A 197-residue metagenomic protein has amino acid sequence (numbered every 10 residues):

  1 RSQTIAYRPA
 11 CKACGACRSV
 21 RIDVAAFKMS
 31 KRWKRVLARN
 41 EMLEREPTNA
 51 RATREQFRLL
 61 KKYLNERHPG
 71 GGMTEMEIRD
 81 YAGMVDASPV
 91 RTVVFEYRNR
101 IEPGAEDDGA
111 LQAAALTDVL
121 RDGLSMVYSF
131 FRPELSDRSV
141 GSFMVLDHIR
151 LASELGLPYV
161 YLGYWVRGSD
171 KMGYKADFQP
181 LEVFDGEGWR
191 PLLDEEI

Functional and structural regions predicted by a protein language model:
R1, R32-A38, Y159, E182: Anionic, Ser/Thr-rich low-complexity intrinsically disordered regions
A6-C14, V20-D137, D177: A conserved beta-strand-loop-helix scaffold within acyl/acetyltransferase catalytic domains
R8-P9, R18-A25, Y159-I197: Active-site/acyl-donor-binding loops of N-acyltransferases
L60, V145-H148, K175: Residue-level preference for non-acidic, small/hydrophobic
L124, Y128, R132-S139, L155-G168: Nucleic-acid nuclease catalytic cores
D137-I149: Conserved acetyl-CoA-binding loop-helix of GNAT-fold acetyltransferases
L146-P158: Conserved acyl-CoA
